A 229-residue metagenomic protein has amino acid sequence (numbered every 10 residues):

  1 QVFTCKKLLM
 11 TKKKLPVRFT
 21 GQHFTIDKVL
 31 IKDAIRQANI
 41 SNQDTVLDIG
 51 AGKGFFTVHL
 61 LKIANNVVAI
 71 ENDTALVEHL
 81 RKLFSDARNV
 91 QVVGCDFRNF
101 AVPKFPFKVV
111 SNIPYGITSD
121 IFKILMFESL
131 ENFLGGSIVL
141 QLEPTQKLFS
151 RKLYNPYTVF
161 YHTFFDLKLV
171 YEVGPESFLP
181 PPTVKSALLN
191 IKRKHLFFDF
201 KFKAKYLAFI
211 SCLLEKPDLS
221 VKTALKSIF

Functional and structural regions predicted by a protein language model:
V2-C212: Catalytic cores of RNA-modifying enzymes
F202-F229: Long, well-ordered amphipathic alpha-helical subdomains in the mid-to-C-terminal portions of large enzyme subunits
